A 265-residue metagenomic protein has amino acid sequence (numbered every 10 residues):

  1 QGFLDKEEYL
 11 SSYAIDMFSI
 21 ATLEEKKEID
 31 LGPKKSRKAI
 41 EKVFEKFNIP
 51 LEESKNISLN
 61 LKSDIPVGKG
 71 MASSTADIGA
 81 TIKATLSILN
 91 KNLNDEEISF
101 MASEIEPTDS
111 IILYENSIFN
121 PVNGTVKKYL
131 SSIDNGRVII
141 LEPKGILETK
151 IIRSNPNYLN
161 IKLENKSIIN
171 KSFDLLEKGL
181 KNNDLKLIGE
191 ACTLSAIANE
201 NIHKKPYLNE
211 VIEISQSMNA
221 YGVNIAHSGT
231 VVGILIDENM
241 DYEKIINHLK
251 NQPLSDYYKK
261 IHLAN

Functional and structural regions predicted by a protein language model:
Q1, Y13, S19-L23, D109-I112 (+3 more regions): Short beta-strand scaffold segments in enzyme catalytic cores
Q1-K69: ATP-binding N-lobe of GHMP and related small-molecule kinases
A14-I15, S217, N224-S228: A structural signal for short secondary-structure junctions
I20-L23, A220-A226: Short, flexible, solvent-exposed loop/turn segments with mixed acidic/basic and small polar residues
K69-D95, I111: DPxDG-like acidic metal-binding loop motif
M71-A76, N165, V223-H227: Short glycine/threonine-rich catalytic loop with a Thr-x-Gly-x-Asp
N94-Y221, D237-N265: ATP-dependent small-molecule kinase catalytic core of the GHMP/sugar-kinase superfamily and closely related
L208-N209, A226-G233: Small/polar glycine-rich anion-binding or flexible loop at a beta-alpha turn
